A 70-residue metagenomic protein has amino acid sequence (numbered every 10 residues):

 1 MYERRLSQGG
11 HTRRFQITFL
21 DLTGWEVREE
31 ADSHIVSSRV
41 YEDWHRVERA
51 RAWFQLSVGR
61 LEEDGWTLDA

Functional and structural regions predicted by a protein language model:
M1-R5, V36-S38, D69: Local beta-strand/beta-hairpin segments that build beta-sheet-rich folds
M1-W25: Short N-terminal "domain-start" leader segments that mark the transition from disordered tails or signal peptides into
R13, F54-A70: Short, mixed-charge low-complexity intrinsically disordered segments
T18-F19, S37, R46, V58-L61: Intrinsically disordered, low-complexity regions enriched in Ser/Pro/Gly/Gln/His and often acidic
T18-H34, T67-D69: A short, compositionally biased N-terminal segment around positions ~18-40 that is enriched in charged/polar residues
T23-V27, H45-F54: Short, surface-exposed linear segments at secondary-structure transitions and domain or protein termini
D32-R49: A short, exposed loop/beta-hairpin motif centered on an aromatic-Gly-Thr core
